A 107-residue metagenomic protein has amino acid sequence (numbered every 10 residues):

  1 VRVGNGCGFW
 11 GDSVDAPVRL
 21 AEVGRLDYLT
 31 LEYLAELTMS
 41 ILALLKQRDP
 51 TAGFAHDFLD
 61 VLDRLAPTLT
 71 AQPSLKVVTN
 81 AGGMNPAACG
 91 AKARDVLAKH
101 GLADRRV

Functional and structural regions predicted by a protein language model:
V1-V107: Non-transmembrane, aqueous-exposed alpha-helical and coiled segments at domain scale
